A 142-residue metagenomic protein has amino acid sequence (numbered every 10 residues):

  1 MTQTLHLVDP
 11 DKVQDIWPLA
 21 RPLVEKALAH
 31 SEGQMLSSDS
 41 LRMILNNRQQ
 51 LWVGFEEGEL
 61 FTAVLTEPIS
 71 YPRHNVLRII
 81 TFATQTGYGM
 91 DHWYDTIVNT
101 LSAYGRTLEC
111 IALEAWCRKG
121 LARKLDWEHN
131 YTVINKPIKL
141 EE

Functional and structural regions predicted by a protein language model:
M1-M35: Short amphipathic alpha-helix that is part of the acyltransferase structural core
M1-V13, E114-E142: Terminal substrate-recognition subdomain of acyl/acetyltransferases
Q3-L7, A63-P68, Q85-G87: Short acidic/polar alpha-helix capping motifs at helix-coil junctions
D15-P22, K26, R42-M43, N99 (+2 more regions): Charged/polar, solvent-exposed surface patches and flexible loops
H30-E57, T62-R73, H129-N130, I138: A conserved beta-strand-loop-helix scaffold within acyl/acetyltransferase catalytic domains
E67, I80, N135: Residues in well-ordered beta-strands of folded domains
P72-D126: Acyl-donor binding region in acyl/amide transferases
